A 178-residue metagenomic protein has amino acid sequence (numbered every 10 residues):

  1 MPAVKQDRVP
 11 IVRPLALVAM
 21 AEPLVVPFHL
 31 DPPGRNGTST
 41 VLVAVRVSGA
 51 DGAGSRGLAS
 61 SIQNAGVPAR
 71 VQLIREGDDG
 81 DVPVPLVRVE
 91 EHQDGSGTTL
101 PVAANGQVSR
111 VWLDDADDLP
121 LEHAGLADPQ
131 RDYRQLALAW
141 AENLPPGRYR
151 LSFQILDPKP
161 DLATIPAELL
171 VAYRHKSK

Functional and structural regions predicted by a protein language model:
M1-A65, R174-K178: Solvent-exposed, flexible loop/coil segments flanking beta-strands in beta-rich domains
D7-A19, D78-N143, D161-A163: Extended, solvent-exposed segments with strong compositional bias
G54-R70, Q93-D94, T164-E168: Short coil-to-beta strand junction motifs in C2/discoidin
V71-R75: Conserved aromatic beta-strand anchor motif in extracellular beta-sandwich/beta-rich domains
P145-Y149: A glycine-anchored, Pro-Gly-centered beta-turn/N-cap motif
S152-F153, A163: Short hydrophobic interaction/assembly module
Q154-P158: Beta-strand-rich extracellular modules
L162-K178: C-terminal interaction-tip segments
